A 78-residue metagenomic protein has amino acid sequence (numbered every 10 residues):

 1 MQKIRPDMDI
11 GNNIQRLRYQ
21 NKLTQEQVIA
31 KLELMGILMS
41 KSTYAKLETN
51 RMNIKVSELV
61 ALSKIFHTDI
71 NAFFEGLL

Functional and structural regions predicted by a protein language model:
M1-D9, E75-G76: A detector for short, charged/polar N-terminal pre-domain segments
N12-E33: Short basic helix-loop element that most often maps to the first helix and adjoining turn of HTH DNA-binding modules
I14, Q25, K41, V56-L59: Helix-turn-helix DNA-binding elements, focusing on the entry/boundary residues of the two helices that contact DNA
I14, V28-I29, Y44-L47, F73: Conserved hydrophobic/aromatic packing and binding residues within compact polymer-binding modules
E33-M52: Recognition helix of helix-turn-helix/homeodomain-like DNA-binding domains that insert into the DNA major groove
R51, K55-A72: DNA major-groove recognition helix of helix-turn-helix/homeodomain DNA-binding modules
